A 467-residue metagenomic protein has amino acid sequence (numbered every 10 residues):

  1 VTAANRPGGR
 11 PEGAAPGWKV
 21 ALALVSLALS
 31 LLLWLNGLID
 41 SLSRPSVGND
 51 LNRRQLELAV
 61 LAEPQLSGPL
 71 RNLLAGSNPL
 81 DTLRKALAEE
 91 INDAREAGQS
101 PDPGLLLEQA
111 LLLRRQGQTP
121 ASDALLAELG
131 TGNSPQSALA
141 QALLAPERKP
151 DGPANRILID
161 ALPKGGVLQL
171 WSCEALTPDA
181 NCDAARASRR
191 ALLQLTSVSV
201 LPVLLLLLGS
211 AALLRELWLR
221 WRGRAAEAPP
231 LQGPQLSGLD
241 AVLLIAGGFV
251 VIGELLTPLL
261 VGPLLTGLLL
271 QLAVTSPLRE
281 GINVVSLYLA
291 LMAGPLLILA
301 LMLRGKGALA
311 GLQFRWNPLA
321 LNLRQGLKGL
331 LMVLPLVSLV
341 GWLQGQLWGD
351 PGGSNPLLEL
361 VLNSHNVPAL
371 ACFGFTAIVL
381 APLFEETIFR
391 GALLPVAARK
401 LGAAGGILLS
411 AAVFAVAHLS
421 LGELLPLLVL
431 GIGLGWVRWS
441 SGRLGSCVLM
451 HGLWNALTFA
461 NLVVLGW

Functional and structural regions predicted by a protein language model:
V1-G305, L462, W467: N-terminal, membrane-interfacial amphipathic/helix-forming hydrophobic leader that caps and precedes the first
P11-G17, L24, A28, L321 (+3 more regions): Membrane-interface helix/loop boundary segments of multi-pass membrane proteins
S43-N49, W218, L259-L289, A300-L380: Juxtamembrane helix-loop-helix connectors linking adjacent transmembrane helices in multi-pass membrane enzymes
L231-I252, R324, K328-V340, L409-E423: Hydrophobic alpha-helical transmembrane segments of integral membrane proteins
L243, V285, L323-L327, L331 (+4 more regions): Hydrophobic alpha-helical transmembrane segments
W342, G391, P395, A411 (+1 more regions): Transmembrane alpha-helix boundary and packing residues in multipass membrane permease domains and related
L383-I388, A392-L393, A397, V416 (+3 more regions): Active-site His/Glu-centered metal-binding helix of metallohydrolases
A404-W467: Functionally important transmembrane alpha-helices
